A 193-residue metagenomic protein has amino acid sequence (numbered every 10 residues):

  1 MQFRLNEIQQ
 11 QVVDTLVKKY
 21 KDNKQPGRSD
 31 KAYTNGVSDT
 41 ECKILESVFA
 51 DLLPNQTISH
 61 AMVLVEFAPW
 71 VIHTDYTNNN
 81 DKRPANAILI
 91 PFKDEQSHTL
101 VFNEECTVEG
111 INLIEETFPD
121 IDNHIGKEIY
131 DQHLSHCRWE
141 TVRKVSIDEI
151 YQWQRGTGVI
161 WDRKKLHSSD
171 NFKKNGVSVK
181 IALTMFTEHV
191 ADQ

Functional and structural regions predicted by a protein language model:
M1-I72, E105: Non-heme Fe(II)/2-oxoglutarate
M62, K164-H167: Generic short beta-strand segments
F67-K164, G176-Q193: Catalytic core of non-heme Fe(II) oxygenases with the double-stranded beta-helix
L166-K174: Short beta-strand His + acidic residue motifs that chelate non-heme Fe in jelly-roll/DSBH and cupin folds
